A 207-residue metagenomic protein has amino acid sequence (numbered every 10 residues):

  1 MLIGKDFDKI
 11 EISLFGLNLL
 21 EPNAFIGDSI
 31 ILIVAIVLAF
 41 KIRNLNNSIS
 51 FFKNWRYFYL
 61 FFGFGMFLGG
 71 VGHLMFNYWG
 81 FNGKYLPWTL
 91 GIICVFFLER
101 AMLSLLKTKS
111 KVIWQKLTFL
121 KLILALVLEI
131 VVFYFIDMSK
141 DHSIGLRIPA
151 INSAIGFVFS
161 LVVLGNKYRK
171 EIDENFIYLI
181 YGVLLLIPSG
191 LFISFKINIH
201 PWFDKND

Functional and structural regions predicted by a protein language model:
L2-I33, I144-I151: Hydrophobic transmembrane alpha-helical segments in integral membrane proteins
F7-L17, I193-D207: Short, membrane-exposed interhelical loops at transmembrane-helix boundaries
I31, N54-F76, L179-K196: Hydrophobic alpha-helical transmembrane segments of multi-pass membrane proteins
A35-N46, G70-T118, L164-K167: Internal transmembrane alpha-helix with an interfacial aromatic "cap," most often the third helix
I36-K41, R100-L105, E129-K140, S153-K196: Alpha-helical transmembrane segments in multipass membrane proteins, preferentially the mid-helix core
N46-F62, S110-I123, E171-V183: Membrane-interfacial loop-to-transmembrane alpha-helix junctions, especially the N-terminal start
Y59-M66, P87-L103, T118-E129, N152-F157: Mid-membrane cores of alpha-helical transmembrane segments in multi-pass membrane proteins, especially transporters
Y78-L90, D141-S153, W202-D207: Non-cytosolic membrane-interface motifs at loop->transmembrane helix junctions
